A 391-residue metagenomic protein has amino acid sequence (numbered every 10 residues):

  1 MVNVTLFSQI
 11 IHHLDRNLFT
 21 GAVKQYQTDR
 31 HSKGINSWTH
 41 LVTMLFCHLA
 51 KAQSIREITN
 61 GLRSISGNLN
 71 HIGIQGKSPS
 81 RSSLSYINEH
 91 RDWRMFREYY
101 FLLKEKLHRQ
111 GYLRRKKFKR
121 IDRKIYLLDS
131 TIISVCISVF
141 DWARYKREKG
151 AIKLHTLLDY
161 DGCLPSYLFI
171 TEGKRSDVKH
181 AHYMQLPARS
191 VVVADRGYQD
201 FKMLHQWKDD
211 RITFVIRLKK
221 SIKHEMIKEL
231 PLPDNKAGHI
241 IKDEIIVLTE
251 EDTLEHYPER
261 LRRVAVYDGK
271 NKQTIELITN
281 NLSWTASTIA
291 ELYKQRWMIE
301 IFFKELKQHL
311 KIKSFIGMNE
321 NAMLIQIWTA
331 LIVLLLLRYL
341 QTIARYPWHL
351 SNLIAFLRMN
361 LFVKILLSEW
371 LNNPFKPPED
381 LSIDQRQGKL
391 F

Functional and structural regions predicted by a protein language model:
M1-E57, G61, R91, E98-Y99 (+2 more regions): Single, function-defining residue in the core of a domain
S64-I65, K106, I312: A short structural micro-motif
G67-L69: Active-site cofactor/substrate anionic-group-binding motifs, chiefly glycine- and Lys/Arg-rich phosphate-binding loops
H71-R91: Major-groove recognition helix of helix-turn-helix-like DNA-binding domains
S80, R114-K117, N321: Residue-level recognition of alpha-helical structural elements
M95-L107: Short Lys/Arg-enriched helix C-cap and helix-to-coil transition segments that create basic nucleic-acid-contact patches
L107-R114, D177-V178: A short, well-structured juxtamembrane/interface segment
A143: A glycine- and small-aliphatic-rich helix-loop capping segment at beta-alpha/alpha-beta transitions that lines
